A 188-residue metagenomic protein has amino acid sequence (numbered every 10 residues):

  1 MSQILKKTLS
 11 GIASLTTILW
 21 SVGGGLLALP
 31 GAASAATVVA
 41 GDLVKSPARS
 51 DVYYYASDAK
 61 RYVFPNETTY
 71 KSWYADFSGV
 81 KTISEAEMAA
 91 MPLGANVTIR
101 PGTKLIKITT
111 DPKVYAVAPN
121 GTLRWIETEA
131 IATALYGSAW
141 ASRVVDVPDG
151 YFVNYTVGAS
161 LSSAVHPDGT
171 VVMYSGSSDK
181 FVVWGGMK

Functional and structural regions predicted by a protein language model:
M1-K7: N-terminal secretory signal peptides that target proteins for export/translocation
S2, W20-G23, A32: Long, low-complexity, intrinsically disordered terminal regions
K7, L15-T16, G169: Intrinsically disordered/low-complexity terminal segments and short unstructured peptides
A13-S21, G25-L27: Hydrophobic core
G31-K188: Short, surface-exposed polybasic-aromatic patches that bind anionic ligands, especially phosphate groups
